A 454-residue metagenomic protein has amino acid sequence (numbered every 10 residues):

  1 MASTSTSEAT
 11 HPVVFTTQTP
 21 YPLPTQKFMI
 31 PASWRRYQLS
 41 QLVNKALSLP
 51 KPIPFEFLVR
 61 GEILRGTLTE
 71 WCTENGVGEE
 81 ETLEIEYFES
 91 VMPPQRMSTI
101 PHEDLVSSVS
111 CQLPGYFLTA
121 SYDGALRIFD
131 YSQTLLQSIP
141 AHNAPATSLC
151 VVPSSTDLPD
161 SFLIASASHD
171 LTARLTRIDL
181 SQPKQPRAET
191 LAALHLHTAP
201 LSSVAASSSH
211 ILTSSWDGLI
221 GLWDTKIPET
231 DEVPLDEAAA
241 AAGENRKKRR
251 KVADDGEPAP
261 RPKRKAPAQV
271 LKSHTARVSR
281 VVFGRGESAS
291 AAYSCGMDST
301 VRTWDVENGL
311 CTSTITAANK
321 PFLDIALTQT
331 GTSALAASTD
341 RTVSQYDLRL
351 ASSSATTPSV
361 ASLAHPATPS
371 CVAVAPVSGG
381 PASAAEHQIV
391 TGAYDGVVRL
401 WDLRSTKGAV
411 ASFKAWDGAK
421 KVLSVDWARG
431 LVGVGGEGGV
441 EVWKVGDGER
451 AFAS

Functional and structural regions predicted by a protein language model:
P54-N75: Short acidic beta-strand-loop surface patches of small beta-rich interaction domains
P94-I100, T134-I139, Q182, E189-L194 (+5 more regions): A short beta-strand motif characteristic of beta-propeller blades
S98-V106, I139-A146, A193-L201, A238-A239 (+5 more regions): WD40/WD-repeat beta-propeller blade N-cap
V109-G115, Y131-S132, L149-F162, T198 (+11 more regions): Loop/turn segments within WD40 beta-propeller blades
A120-D123, S166-L171, S214-L219, D224-T225 (+8 more regions): Conserved strand-to-loop turn within each blade of WD40 beta-propeller repeats
R127, Q137, R174, G221 (+6 more regions): WD40 beta-propeller blade core
D130-T134, I178-S181, T225-P228, V306-G309 (+3 more regions): Short loop/turn segments that connect beta-strands within beta-propeller blades
A326-S454: Structured C-terminal portions of repeat-based eukaryotic scaffold domains
